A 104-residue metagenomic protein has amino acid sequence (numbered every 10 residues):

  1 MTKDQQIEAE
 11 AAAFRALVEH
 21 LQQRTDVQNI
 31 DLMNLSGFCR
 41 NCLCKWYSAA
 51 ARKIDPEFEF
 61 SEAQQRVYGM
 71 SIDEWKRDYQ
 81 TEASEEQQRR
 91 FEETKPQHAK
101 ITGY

Functional and structural regions predicted by a protein language model:
T2-Y104: Domain-level signature for proteins that mediate thiol-based redox and metal-cofactor handling
